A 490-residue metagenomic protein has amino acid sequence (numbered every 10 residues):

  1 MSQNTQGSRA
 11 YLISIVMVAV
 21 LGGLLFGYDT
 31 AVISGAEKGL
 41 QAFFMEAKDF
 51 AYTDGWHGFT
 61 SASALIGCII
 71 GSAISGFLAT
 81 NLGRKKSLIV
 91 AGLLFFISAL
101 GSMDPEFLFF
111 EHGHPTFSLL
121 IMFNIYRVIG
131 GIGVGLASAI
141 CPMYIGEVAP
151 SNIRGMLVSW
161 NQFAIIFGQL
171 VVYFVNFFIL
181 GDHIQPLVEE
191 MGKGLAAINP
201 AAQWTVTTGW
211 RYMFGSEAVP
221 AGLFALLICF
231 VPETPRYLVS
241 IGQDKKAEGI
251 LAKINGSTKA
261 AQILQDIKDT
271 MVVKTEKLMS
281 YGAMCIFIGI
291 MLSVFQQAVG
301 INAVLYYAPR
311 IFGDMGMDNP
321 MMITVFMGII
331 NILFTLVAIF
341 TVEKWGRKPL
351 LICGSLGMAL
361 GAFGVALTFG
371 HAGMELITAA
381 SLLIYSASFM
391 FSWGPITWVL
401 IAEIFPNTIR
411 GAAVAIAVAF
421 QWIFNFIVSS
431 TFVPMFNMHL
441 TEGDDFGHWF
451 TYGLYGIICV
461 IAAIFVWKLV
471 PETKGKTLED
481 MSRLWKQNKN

Functional and structural regions predicted by a protein language model:
M1-K246, L251-A252, D269-N490: Alpha-helical transmembrane bundle of multi-pass membrane proteins
I254-G256: Short helix/loop segments within enzyme catalytic domains that coordinate or immediately flank catalytic cofactors
A260-D269: Short, well-structured alpha-helical segments
